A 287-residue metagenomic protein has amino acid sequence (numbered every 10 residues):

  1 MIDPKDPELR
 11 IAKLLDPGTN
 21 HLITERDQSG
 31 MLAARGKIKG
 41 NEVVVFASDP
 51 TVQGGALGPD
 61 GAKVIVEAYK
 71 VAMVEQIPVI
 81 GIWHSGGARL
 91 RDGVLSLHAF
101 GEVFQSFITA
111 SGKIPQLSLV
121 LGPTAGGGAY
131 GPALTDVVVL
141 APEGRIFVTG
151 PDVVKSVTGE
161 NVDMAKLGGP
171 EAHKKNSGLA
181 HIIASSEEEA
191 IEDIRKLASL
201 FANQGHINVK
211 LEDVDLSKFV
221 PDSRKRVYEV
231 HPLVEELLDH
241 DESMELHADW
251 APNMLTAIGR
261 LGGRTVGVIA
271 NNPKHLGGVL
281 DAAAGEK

Functional and structural regions predicted by a protein language model:
M1-L117, P123, G128-Y130, L134-D152 (+1 more regions): Terminal-region recognition feature
